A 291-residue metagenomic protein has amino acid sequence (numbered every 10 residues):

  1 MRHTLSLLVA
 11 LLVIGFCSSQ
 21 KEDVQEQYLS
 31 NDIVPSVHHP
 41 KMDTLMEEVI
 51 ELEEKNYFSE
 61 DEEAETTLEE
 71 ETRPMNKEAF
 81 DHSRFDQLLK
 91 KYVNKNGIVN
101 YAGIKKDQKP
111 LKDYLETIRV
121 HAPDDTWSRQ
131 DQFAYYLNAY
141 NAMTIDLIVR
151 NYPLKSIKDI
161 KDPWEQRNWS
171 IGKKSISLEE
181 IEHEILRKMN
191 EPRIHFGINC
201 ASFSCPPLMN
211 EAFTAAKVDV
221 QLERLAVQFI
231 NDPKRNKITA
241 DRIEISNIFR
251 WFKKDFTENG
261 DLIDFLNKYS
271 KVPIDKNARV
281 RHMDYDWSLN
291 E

Functional and structural regions predicted by a protein language model:
M1-S30: Bacterial Sec-dependent N-terminal signal peptides
K21-T126, D131-L137, N141-E291: Interaction/scaffold regions that mediate signaling and macromolecular assembly across diverse proteins
